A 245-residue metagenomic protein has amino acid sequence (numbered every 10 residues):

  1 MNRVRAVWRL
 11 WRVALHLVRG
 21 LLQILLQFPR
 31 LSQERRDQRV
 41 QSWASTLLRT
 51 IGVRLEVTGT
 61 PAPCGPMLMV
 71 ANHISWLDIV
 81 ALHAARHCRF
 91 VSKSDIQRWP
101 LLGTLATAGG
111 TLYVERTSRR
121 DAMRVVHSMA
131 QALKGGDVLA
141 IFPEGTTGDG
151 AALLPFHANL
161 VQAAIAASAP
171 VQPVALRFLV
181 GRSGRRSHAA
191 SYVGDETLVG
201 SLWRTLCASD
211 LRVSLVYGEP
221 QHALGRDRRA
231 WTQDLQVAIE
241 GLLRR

Functional and structural regions predicted by a protein language model:
M1-V57, T104-G109, A208: A transmembrane-helix-recognition feature enriched in membrane-embedded lipid enzymes and envelope glyco-/phospholipid
V40-K93, L105-A106: Conserved H-X4-D acyltransferase segment
S45, T50, R54-G59, L77-I79 (+3 more regions): Soluble, non-transmembrane catalytic domains of enzymes that act on hydrophobic metabolites at membranes
G65-A71, T111, D137-I141: Generic beta-sheet signal
H73-S75, G145-G148, L176-F178: Short glycine-rich anion-binding loops that position phosphate/pyrophosphate groups of nucleotides and phosphorylated
I79-L133, D137: Membrane-embedded segments
L101-G103, A151-R226, D234: A cross-family acyltransferase "interaction/gating" segment
A132-V161: Catalytic-site beta-strand/loop segments enriched in glycine and acidic/polar residues
